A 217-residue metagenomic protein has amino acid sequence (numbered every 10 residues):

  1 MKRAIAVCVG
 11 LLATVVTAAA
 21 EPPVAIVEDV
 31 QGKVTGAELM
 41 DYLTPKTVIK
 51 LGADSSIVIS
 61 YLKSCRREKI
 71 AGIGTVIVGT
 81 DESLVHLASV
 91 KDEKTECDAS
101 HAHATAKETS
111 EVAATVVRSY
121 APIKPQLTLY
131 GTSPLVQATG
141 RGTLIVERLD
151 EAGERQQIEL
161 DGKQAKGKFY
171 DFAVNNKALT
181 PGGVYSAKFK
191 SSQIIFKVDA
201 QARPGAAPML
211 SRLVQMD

Functional and structural regions predicted by a protein language model:
K2-G10: Sec-dependent signal peptide recognition, specifically the positively charged N-region followed immediately by
G10-A19: Hydrophobic h-region of N-terminal signal peptides that target proteins for export in Gram-negative bacteria
E21-Y42, V48, G52-A53, V58 (+1 more regions): Flexible, surface-exposed loop/linker segments and immediately adjacent secondary-structure boundaries
S55, F189-Q193: Surface-exposed loop/turn motifs at beta-strand-loop junctions within extracellular Ig-like and Fibronectin type III
K63-E68, S192-R212: Edge beta-strands of extracellular beta-sandwich domains
G74, A152-K168: Solvent-exposed serine/threonine-rich low-complexity stretches and specific carbohydrate-binding patches
A173-S186: Surface-exposed, short loops/turns at beta-strand junctions within beta-sandwich domains
Q215-D217: Short, solvent-exposed mixed-charge patches
